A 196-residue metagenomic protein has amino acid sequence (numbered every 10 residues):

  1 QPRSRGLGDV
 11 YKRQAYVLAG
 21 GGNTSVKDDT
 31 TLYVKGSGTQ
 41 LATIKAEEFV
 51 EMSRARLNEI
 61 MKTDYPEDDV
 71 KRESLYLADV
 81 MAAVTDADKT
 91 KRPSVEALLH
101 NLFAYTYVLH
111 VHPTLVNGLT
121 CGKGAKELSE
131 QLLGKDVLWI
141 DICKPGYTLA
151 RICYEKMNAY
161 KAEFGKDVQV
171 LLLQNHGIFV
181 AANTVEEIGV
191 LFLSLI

Functional and structural regions predicted by a protein language model:
Q1-Y11: Single conserved hydrophobic/aromatic residue that forms the stacking wall/gate of nucleotide- or nucleobase-binding
K12-F49: Gly/serine-rich nucleotide phosphate-binding loop at the start of the catalytic core of nucleotide/ADP-ribose-handling
V26, H110-T114, H176: Histidine-centered divalent metal-coordination motifs
K27-T31, K123, Q174, N183-T184: Short acidic-glycine loop/turn motifs at beta-strand connectors
N58-V116, R151, Y160-E163: Short HxH-centered metal-ligating active-site micro-motif
A82-K89, K135-Y147, I178-A182, S194: Flexible, glycine/proline-enriched loop segments at strand-loop-helix junctions that form or flank small-ligand binding
T114-L149: Class I SAM-dependent methyltransferase SAM-binding "motif I" and its flanking Rossmann-like core
R151-I196: Contiguous mid-protein beta-loop-alpha structural module that forms a pocket-lining wall or clamp of enzyme active
